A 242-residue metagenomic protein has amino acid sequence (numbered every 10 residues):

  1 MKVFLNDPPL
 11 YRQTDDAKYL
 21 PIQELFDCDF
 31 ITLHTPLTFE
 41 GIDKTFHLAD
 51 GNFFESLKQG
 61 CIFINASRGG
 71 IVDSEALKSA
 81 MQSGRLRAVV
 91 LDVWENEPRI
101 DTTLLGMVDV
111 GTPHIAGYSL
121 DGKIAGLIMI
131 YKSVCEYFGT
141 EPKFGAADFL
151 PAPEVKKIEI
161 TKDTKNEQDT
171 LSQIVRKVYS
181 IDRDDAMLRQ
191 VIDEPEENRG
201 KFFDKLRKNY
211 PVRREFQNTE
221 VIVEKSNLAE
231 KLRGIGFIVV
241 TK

Functional and structural regions predicted by a protein language model:
M1: Short phosphate-binding/catalytic loops that engage adenosine nucleotides
F4: Conserved beta-strand positions in the Rossmann-like core of class I SAM-dependent methyltransferases
L10-T102: Rossmann-like adenosine-cofactor binding region
G60-I62, A66-E230, I235-V239: Rossmann-like dinucleotide-binding domain for NAD(H)/NADP(H)
